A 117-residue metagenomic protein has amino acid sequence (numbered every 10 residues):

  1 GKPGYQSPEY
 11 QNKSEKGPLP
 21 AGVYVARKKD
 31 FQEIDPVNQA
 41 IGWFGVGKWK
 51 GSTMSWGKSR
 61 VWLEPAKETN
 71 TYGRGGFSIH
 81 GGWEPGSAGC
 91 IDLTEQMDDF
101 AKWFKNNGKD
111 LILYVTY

Functional and structural regions predicted by a protein language model:
G1-G82, S87, D98-L111, V115-Y117: Cell wall/extracellular polymer interaction/catalysis modules
L93-T94: Short beta-strand-to-turn element immediately C-terminal to the catalytic PLP-Schiff-base lysine in fold type I
